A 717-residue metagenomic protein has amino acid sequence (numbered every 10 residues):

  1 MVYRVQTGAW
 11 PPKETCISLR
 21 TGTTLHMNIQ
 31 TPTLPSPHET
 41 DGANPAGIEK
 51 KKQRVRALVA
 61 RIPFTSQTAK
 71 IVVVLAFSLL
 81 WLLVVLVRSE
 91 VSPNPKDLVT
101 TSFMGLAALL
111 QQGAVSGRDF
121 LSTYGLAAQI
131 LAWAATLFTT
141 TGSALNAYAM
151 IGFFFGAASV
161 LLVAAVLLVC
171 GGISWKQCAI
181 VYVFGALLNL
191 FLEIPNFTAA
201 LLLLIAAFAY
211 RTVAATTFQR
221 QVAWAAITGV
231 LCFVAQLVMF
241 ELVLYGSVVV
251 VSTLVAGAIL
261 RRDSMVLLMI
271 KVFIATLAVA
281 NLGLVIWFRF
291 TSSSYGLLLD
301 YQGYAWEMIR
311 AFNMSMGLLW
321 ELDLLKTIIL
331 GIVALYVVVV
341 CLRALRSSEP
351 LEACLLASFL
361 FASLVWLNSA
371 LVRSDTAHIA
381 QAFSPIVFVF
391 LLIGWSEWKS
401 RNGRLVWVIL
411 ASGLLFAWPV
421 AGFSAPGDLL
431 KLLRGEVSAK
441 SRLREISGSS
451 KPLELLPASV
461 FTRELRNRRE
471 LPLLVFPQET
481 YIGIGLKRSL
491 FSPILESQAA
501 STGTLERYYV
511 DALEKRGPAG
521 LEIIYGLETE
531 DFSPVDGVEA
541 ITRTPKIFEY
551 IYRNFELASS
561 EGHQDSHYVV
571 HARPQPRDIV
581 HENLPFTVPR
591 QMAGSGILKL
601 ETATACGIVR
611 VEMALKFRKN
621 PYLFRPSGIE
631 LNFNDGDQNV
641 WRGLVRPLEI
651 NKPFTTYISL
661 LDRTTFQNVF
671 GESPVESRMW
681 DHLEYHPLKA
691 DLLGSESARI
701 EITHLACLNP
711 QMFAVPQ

Functional and structural regions predicted by a protein language model:
V74-L80, D263-R289, R404-W418: Hydrophobic alpha-helical membrane-interfacial segments at the cytosolic entry of transmembrane helices
T100, E241-L244, W287-G296, A411-G562 (+4 more regions): Extracytoplasmic
G105-A108, Q112-G142, A149-M150: Short hydrophobic/aromatic helix or loop-helix immediately within or flanking a transmembrane segment in polytopic
M150-V183: Transmembrane-helix motifs of polytopic, lipid-linked glycan transferases
W175-V181, L202-A235, S264-A275, P350-A362: Short hydrophobic alpha-helices at membrane interfaces in multi-pass membrane enzymes
G185-L187, A223-F240, G246-V251, A362-S369: Membrane-interface alpha helices of multi-pass inner-membrane proteins
Y245, V372-R404: Hydrophobic/aromatic-rich transmembrane helices and adjacent perimembrane loops
M269-A311, S369: Membrane-lumen/periplasm interface segments of specific transmembrane helices in polyprenyl phosphate-linked
